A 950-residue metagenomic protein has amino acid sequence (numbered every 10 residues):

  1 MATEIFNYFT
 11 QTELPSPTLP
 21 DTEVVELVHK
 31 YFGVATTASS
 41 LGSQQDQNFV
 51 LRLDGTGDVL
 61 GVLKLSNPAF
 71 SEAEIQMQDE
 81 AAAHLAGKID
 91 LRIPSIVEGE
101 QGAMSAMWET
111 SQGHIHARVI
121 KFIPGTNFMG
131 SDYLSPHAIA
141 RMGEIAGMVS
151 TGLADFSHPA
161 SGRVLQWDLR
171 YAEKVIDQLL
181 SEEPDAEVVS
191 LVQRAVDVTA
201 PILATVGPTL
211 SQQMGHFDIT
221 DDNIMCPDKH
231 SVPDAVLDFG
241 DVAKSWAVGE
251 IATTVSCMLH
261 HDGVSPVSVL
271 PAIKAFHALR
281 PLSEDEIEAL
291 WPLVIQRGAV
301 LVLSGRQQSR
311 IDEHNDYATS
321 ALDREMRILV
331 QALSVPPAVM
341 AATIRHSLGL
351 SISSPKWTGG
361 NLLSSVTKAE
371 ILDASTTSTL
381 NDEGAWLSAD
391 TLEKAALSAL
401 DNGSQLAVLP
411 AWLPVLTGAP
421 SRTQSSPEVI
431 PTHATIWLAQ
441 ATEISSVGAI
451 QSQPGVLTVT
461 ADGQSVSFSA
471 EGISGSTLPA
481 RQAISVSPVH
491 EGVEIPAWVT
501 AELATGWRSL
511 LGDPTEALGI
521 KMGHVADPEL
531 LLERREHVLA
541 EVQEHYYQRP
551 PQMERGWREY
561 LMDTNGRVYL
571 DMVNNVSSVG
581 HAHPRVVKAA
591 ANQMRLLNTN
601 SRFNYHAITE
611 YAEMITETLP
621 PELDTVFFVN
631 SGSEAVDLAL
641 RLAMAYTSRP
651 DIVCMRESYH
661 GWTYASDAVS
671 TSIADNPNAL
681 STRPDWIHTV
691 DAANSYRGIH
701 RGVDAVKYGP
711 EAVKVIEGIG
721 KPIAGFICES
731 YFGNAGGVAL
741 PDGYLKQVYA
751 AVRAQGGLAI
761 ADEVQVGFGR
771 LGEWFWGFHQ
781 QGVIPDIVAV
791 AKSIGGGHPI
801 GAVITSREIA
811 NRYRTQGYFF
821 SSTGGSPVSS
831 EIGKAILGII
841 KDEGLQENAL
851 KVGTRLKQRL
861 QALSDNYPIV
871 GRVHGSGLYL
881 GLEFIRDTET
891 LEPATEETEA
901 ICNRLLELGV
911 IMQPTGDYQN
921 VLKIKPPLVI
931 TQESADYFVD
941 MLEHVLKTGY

Functional and structural regions predicted by a protein language model:
T18-V28, D155-H158, K174-F217, P227 (+1 more regions): An alpha-helical support segment within catalytic cores of ATP-dependent transferases
Q44-L63, I96, A200-G249: Active-site acidic catalytic loop and adjacent metal/ATP-binding pocket of ATP-dependent phosphoryl transfer enzymes
T56-S157: ATP-binding pocket architecture of kinase catalytic cores
D132-E187, L210-Q212, P650-A668, S672 (+1 more regions): A cross-family kinase active-site recognition segment
V248-P281, I295-E313: Active-site activation/catalytic loop segments of kinase-like enzymes and analogous catalytic loops in related
L301-S353, E896: ATP/Mg2+ or Mg2+-diphosphate-binding catalytic cores that bind nucleotide phosphates or diphosphates via glycine-rich
S351-V456, T460, A504-K521: Surface-exposed, glycine-biased beta-strand/turn segments
M522-Y950: Conserved N-terminal phosphate-binding loop of PLP-dependent enzymes in the Aspartate aminotransferase
